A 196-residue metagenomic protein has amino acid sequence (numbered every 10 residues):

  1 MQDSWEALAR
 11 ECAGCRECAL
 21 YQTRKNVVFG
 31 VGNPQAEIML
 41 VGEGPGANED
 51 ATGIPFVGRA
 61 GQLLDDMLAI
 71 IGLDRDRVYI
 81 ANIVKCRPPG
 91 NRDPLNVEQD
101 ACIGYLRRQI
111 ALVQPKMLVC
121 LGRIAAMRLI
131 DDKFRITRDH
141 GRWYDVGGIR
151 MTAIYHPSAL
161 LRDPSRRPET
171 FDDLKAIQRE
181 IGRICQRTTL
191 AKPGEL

Functional and structural regions predicted by a protein language model:
M1-L196: A polyanion-binding, active-site-adjacent surface
